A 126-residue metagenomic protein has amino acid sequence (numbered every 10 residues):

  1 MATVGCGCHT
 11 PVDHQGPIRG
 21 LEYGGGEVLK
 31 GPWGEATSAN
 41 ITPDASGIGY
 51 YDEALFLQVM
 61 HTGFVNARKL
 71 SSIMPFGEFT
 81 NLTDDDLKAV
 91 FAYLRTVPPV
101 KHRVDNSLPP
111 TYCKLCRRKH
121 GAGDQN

Functional and structural regions predicted by a protein language model:
M1-D13, I18-G26: Sequence/structural segment immediately N-terminal to covalent heme-attachment motifs in c-type and related
C6, E22-V59, F76-L87: Electron-transfer interface patches adjacent to heme c in soluble/periplasmic c-type cytochromes and di-/multiheme
C8, E53, A67-K69, D86 (+1 more regions): Ligand-binding pocket scaffold of soluble enzyme catalytic domains
C8-H14, H61, P75, R95-T96: Detector for the c-type heme attachment site
V59-N66: Glycine-rich, acidic and aromatic/proline-enriched surface loops and short helix-turn segments that act as binding
N66-E78: A cross-kingdom feature marking solvent-exposed beta-strand/loop segments within repeated, beta-rich binding/scaffold
R103-P109: Extended, well-folded interaction surfaces typified by the phenylalanyl-tRNA synthetase beta subunit core
Y112-N126: Acidic/histidine-enriched, glycine/proline-rich intrinsically disordered or flexible terminal extensions
